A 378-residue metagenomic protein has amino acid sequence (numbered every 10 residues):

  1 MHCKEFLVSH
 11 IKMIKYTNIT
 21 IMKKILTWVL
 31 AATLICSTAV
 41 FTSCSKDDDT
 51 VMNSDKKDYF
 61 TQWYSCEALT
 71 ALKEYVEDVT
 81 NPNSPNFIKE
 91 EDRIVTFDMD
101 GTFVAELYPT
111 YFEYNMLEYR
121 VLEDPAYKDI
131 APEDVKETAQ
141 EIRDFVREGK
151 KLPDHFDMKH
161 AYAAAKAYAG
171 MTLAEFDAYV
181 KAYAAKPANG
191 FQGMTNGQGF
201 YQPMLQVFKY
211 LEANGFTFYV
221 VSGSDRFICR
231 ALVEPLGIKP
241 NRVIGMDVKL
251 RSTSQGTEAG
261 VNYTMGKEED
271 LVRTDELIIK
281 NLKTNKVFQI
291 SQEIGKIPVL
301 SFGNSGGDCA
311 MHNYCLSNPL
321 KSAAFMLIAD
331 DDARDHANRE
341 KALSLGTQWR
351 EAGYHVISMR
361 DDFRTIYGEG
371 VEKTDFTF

Functional and structural regions predicted by a protein language model:
M1-M52: Bacterial Sec-dependent N-terminal signal peptides
T33, R120-D124, P240: A generic secondary-structure signal for well-formed alpha-helical elements
T42-M99, L107-Y108, V121, P125-Y127: Non-catalytic pre-domain segments flanking phosphatase-related domains
M52-Y59, E77, A174-F378: C-terminal cap/substrate-recognition subdomain and adjoining C-terminal extension of metal-dependent phosphatase-like
P82-E90, A126-E133, F218-G223, S301-G303 (+1 more regions): Surface-exposed patches in mature extracellular/periplasmic domains of secreted proteins
Y108-Y111, N115-G197, Q202: A metal-dependent, Asp-based hydrolase signature
